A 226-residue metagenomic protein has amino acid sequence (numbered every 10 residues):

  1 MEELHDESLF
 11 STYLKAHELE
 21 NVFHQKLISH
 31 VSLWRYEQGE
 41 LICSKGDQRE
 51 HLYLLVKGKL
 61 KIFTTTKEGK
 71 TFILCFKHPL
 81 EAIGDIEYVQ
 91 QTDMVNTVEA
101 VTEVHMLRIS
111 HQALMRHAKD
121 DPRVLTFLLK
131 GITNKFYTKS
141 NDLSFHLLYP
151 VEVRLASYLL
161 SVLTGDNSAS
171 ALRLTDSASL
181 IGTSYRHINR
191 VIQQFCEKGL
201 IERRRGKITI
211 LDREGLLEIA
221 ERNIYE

Functional and structural regions predicted by a protein language model:
M1-Q38, K77, A82-I83, E87-V89: Cyclic nucleotide-binding regulatory module and flanking cytosolic helices
F23, I73-K130, Y137: Cyclic-nucleotide recognition modules
G39, E50-I62, P79-L80: Glycine- and acidic-residue-biased ligand/ion/polar-headgroup-sensing regions
I42-D47: Short phosphate-coordinating micro-motif centered on Lys-Gly-acidic
K59, E103-H105, K207: Structural motif
V101, K119-Y185: Polybasic "coupling" helices that flank or enter modular domains
V151, L160-E226: Phosphate-/nucleic-acid-contacting segments
